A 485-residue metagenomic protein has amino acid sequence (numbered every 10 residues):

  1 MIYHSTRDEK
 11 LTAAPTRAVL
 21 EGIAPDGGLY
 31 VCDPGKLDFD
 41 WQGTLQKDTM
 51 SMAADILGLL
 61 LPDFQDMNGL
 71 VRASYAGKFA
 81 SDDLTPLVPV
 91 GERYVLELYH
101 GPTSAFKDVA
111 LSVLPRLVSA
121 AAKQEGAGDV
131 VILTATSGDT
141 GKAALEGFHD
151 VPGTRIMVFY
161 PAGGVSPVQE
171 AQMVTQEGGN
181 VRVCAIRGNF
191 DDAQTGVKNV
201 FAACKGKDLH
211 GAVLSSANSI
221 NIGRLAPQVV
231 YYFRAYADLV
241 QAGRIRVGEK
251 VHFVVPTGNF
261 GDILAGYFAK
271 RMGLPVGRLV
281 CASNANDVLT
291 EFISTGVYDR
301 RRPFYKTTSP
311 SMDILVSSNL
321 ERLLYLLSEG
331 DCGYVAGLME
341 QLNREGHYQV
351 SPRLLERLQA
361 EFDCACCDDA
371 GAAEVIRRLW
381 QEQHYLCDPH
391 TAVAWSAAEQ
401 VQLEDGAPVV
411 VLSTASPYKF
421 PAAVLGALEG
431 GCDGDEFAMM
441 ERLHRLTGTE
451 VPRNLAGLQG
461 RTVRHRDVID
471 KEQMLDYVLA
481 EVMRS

Functional and structural regions predicted by a protein language model:
M1-S485: PLP-dependent amino-acid enzyme catalytic core
